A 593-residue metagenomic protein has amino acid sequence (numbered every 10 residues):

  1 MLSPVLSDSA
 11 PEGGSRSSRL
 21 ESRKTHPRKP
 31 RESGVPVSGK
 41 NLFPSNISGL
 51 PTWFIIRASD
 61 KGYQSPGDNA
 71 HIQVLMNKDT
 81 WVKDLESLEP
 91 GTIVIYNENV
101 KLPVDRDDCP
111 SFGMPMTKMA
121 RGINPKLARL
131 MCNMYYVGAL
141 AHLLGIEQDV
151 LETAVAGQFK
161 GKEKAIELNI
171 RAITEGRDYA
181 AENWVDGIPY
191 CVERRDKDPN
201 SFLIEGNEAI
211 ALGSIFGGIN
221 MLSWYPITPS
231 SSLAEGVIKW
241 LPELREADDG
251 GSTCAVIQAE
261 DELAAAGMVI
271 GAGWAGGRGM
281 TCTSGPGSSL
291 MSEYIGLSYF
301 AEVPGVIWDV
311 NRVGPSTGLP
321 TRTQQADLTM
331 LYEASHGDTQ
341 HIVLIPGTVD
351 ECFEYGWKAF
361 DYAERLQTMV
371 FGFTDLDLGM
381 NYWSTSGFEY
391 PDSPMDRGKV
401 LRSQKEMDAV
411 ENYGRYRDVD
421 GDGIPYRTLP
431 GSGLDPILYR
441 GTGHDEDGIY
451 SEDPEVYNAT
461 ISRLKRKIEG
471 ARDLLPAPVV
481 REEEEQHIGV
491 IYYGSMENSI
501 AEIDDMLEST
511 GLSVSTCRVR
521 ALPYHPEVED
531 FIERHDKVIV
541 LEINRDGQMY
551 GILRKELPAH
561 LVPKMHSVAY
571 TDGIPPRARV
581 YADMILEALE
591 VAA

Functional and structural regions predicted by a protein language model:
M1-G217, M221-S223: Active-site cofactor/cluster-binding pocket
V5-N69, Q73, G217-E260, T283 (+3 more regions): Anionic-ligand anchoring segments at beta-strand to alpha-helix junctions in alpha/beta enzyme folds, i.e., glycine
L20-K24, G49-T52, L85-L88, D105-D108 (+15 more regions): Short acidic, glycine/serine/threonine-rich loops at helix termini
I55, P110-G113, K239-L244, G250-G251 (+3 more regions): Flexible glycine/proline-rich, aromatic-decorated loop/lid segments
T80-W81, P229, E260-A266, G287-L290 (+1 more regions): Short acidic loop-to-helix transition motifs that present clustered carboxylates
L88-V94, C109, C254, V303 (+2 more regions): A short helix->loop->beta-strand "cap" motif at the edges of active sites that frequently abuts
L203-A211, I215-G217, Y355, F360-A593: Flexible, low-complexity linker and terminal segments
G271, A275-G277, E302-Y390: Core active-site phosphate/anionic-ligand binding loop and the adjoining beta-turn-alpha structural block in enzyme
